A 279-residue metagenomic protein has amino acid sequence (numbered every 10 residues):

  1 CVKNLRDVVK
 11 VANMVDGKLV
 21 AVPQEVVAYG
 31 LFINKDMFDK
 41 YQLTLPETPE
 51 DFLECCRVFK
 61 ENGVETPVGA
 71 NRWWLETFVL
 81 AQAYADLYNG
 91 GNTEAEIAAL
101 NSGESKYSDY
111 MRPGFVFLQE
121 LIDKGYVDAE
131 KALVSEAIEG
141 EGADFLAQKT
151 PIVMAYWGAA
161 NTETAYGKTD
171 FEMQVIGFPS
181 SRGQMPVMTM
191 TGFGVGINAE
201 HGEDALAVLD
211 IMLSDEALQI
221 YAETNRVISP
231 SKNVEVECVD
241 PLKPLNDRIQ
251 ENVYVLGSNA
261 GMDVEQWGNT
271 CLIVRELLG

Functional and structural regions predicted by a protein language model:
C1-N4, L87-P113, A165-K168, G177-Q184 (+1 more regions): Short, solvent-exposed loop/beta-turn-alpha elements that line the ligand-binding surface or hinge of extracytoplasmic
C1-V8, M14, V20, D36-E47 (+2 more regions): Extracytoplasmic "Venus flytrap"/periplasmic binding protein-like
C1-Y29, L53, Y110, E172-I176 (+1 more regions): Hinge/lid segment of periplasmic solute-binding proteins
V11-Q24, Y29, L53-G103, T150: Extracytoplasmic/periplasmic solute-binding protein
Y41, K124, A165-I228: Extracytoplasmic/periplasmic substrate-recognition and gating elements
P49-L53, K131-A143: Short helix-initiation/N-cap motifs at beta->coil->alpha
C56-V58, L100-A132: Glycine-centered hinge/linker elements that transmit conformational signals in sensory and ligand-binding systems
N225-V234, P244-G279: C-terminal capping/gating helix-and-loop segments adjacent to ligand/active sites or protein-protein/ligand interfaces
